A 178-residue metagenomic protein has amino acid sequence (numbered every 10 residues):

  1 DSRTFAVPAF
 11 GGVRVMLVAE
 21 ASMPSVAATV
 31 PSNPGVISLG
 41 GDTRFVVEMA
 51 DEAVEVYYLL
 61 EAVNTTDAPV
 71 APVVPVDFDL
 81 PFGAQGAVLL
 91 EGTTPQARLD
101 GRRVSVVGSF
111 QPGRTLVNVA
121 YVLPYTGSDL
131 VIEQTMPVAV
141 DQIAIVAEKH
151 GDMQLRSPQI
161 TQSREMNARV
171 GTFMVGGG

Functional and structural regions predicted by a protein language model:
D1-G178: Lumenal/extracellular ectodomains and adaptor appendage modules of the eukaryotic vesicle/secretory system
